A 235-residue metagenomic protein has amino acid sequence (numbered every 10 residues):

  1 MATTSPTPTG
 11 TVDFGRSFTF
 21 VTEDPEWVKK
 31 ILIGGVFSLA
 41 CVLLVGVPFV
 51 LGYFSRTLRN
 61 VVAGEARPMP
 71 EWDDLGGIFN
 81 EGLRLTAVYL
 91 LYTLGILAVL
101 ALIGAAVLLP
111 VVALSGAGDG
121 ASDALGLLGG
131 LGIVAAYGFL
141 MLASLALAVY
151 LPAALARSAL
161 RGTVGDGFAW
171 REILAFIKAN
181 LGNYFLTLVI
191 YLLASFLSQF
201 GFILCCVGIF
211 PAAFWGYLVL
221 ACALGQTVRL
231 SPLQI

Functional and structural regions predicted by a protein language model:
M1-V36, G52-G82: N-terminal juxtamembrane cytosolic/stromal segments of multi-pass membrane proteins
A2-V21, V42, M69-W72, L145-F210 (+1 more regions): Nonpolar helix-loop interface/hinge motif
T19, P25-C41, G77-L97, G182-Q199: Alpha-helical membrane-anchoring segments
W27-V28, L75-I78, G82, T86 (+6 more regions): Hydrophobic, aromatic-rich alpha-helical transmembrane segments and their membrane-interface anchor motifs
L39-A63, L97, A101, G126-G167 (+1 more regions): Selective recognition of hydrophobic, aromatic-rich stretches within alpha-helical transmembrane segments of polytopic
V62-G95, G104, L127, S158-N180: Alpha-helical transmembrane segments with an aromatic anchor "belt"
A98-A117: Membrane-helix interface motif
V111-V134: Membrane-interfacial helix-loop-helix connectors in multipass membrane proteins
